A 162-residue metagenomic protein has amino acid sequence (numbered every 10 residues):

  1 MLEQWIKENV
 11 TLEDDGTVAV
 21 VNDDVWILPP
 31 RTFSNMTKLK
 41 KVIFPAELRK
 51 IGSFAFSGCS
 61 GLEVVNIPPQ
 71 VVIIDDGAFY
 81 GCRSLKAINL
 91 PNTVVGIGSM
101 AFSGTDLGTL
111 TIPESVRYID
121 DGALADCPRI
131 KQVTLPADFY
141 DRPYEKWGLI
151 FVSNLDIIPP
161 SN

Functional and structural regions predicted by a protein language model:
M1-Q4, L12-I27, T37-K50, S60-I73 (+4 more regions): Structural signature of tandem-repeat unit edges
P29-T32, G52-A55, D75-Y80, G98-A101 (+1 more regions): Consensus positions within tandem repeat domains that build extended binding/scaffold surfaces
E145: Non-catalytic beta-sheet/beta-sandwich ligand-binding modules that flank or precede catalytic cores
